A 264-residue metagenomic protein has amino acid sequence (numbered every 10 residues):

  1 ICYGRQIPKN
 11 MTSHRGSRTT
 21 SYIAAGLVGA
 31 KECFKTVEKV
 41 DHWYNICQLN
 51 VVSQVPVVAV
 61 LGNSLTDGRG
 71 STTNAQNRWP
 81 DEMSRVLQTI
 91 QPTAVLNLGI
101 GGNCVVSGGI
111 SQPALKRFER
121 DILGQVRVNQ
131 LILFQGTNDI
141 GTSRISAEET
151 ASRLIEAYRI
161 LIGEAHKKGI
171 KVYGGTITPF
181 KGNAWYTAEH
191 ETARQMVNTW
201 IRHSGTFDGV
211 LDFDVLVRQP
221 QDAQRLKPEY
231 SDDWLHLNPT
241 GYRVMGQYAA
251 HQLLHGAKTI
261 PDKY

Functional and structural regions predicted by a protein language model:
I1-L61, T66-N74, T89, L254-Y264: N-terminal secretory targeting modules
C47-L49, P56-R159, K181-Y186: Conserved SGNH/GDSL esterase-like catalytic core that processes O-acyl groups on lipids and polysaccharides
L115, G141, T178-Y264: Catalytic His-Asp segment of secreted/periplasmic serine-dependent ester chemistry enzymes
R120-V126, G163-E164, G256-P261: Surface-exposed acidic, glycine-flexible loop patches that form ligand/cofactor-binding and adhesion interfaces
Y158-H166: Surface-exposed amphipathic alpha-helices with a cationic face
